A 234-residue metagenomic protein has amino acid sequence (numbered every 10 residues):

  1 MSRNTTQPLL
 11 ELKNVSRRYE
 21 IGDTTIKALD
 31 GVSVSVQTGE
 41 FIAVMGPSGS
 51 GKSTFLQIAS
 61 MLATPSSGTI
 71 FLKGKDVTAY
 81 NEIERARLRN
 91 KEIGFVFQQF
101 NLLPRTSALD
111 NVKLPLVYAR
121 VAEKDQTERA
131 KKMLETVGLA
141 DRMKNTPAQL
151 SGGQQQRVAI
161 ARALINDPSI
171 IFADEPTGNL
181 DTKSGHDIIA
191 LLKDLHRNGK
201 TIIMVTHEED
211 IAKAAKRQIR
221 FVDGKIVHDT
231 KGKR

Functional and structural regions predicted by a protein language model:
M1-R18, H228-R234: ABC-family P-loop ATPase nucleotide-binding domain
P8-F221: ABC family nucleotide-binding domain
E209, K225, K233: Residue-level detector of flexible, active-site-proximal loop/helix-junction positions within diverse enzyme catalytic
Q218-T230: H-loop (His-switch) and adjacent beta-strand-loop-beta switch element of ABC-type ATPase nucleotide-binding domains
